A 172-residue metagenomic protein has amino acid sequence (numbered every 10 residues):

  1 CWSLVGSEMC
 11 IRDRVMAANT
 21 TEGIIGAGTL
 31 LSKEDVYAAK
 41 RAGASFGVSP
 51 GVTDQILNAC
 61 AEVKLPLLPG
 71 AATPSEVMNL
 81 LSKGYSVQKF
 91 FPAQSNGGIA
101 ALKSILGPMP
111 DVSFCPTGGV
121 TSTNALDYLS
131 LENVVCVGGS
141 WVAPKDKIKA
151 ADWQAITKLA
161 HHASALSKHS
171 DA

Functional and structural regions predicted by a protein language model:
C1-G6, C10-I11: Single conserved hydrophobic/aromatic residue that forms the stacking wall/gate of nucleotide- or nucleobase-binding
S7, G28-S32, V52, A72 (+3 more regions): Active-site beta-loop-alpha junctions enriched in small/polar residues
R12-T73: Glycine/small-residue-rich loop that forms an oxyanion/phosphate-binding "nest" at active or ligand-binding sites
A17-G23, M109-D111, S170-A172: Short helix-capping segments at alpha-helix termini
I25-G28, G47-V48, L67-G70, Q88-F90 (+2 more regions): Hydrophobic faces of well-ordered beta-strands that scaffold small-molecule active sites in alpha/beta enzyme cores
S32-A42, S75-K83, A100, V120-C136: Catalytic cores of alpha/beta
P50-I56, K89-I99, N133-A155: Glycine-rich phosphate-binding active-site loops on the catalytic face of alpha/beta enzymes
C60-E62, D146-A172: C-terminal helical cap(s) of enzyme catalytic domains, especially alpha/beta-barrels
